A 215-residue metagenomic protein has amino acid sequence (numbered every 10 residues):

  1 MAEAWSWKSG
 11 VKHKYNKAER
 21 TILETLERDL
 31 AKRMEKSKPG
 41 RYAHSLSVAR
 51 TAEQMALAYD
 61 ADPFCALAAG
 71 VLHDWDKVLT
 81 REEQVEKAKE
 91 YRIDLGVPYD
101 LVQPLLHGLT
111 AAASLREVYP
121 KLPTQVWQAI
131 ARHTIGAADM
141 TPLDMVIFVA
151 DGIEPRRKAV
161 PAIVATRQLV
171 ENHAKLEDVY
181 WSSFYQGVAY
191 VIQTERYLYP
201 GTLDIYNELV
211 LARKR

Functional and structural regions predicted by a protein language model:
E3-S37: Generic N-terminal amphipathic, Lys/Arg-enriched alpha-helix
R28-E35, H44, E53, L57-W181: Divalent metal-dependent catalytic cores for phosphoryl transfer on phosphate-bearing substrates
S183-V188: C-terminal beta-signal and terminal closure region of outer-membrane beta-barrel proteins
A189-R215: Charged phosphate-binding loop/patch that engages nucleotide di/tri-phosphates or the phosphate backbone of nucleic
